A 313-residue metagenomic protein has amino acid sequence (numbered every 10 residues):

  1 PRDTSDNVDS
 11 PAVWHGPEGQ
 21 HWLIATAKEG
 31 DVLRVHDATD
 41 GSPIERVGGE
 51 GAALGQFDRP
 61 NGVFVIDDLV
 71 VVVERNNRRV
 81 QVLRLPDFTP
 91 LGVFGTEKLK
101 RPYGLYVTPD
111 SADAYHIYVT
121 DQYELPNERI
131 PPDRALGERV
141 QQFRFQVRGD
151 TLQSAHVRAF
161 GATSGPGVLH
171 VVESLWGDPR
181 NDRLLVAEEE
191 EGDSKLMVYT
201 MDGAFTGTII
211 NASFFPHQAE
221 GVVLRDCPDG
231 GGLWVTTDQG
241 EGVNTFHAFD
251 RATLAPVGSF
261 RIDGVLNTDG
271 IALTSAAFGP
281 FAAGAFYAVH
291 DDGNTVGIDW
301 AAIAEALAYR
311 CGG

Functional and structural regions predicted by a protein language model:
P1-R34, R59-N61: Beta-strand-rich domains and repeat architectures in extracellular enzymes and scaffolds, especially beta-propellers
P1-S5, G48-G55, F94-K98, G161-V168 (+2 more regions): Surface loop/turn motifs at the tips and blade-to-blade linkers of beta-strand repeat domains
N7-G19, N61-I66, L105-A114, Y123-E124 (+3 more regions): Structural signature of eukaryotic scaffold interfaces centered on beta-propeller domains
E29, N76, S111, D121-L125 (+5 more regions): Residue-level signature of beta-propeller blades and closely related beta-rich strand-turn architectures in secreted
D37-S42, R84-T89, Q142-Q153, V198-F205 (+3 more regions): Short loop/turn segments immediately following beta-strands, especially the blade-tip and inter-blade linker loops
G41-N76: Blade-loop segments of beta-propeller domains
N76-P131: Asp-box/WD-like beta-propeller blade repeats and closely related beta-sheet repeat scaffolds
A212-V257: Loop/turn-rich, solvent-exposed surfaces of beta-rich toroidal or solenoidal domains
